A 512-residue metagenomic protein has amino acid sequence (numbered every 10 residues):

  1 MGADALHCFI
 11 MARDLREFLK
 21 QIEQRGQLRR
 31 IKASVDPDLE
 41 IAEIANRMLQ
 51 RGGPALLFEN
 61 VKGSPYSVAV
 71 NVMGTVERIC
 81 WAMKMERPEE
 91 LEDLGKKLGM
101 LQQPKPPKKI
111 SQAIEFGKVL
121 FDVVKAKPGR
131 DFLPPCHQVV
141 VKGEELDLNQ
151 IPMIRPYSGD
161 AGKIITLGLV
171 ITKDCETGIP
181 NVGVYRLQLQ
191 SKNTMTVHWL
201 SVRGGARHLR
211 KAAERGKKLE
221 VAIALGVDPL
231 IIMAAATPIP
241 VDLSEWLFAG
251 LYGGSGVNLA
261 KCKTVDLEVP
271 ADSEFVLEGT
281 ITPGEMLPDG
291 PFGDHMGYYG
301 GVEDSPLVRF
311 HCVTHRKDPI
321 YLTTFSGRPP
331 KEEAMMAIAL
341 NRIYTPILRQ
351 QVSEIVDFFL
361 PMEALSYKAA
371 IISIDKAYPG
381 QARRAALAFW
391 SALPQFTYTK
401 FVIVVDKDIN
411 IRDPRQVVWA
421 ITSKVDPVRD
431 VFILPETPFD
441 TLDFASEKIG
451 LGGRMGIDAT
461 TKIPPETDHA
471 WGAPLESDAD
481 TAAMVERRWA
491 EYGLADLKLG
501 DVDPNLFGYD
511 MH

Functional and structural regions predicted by a protein language model:
H7-L307, H311-H512: Extended, highly charged
